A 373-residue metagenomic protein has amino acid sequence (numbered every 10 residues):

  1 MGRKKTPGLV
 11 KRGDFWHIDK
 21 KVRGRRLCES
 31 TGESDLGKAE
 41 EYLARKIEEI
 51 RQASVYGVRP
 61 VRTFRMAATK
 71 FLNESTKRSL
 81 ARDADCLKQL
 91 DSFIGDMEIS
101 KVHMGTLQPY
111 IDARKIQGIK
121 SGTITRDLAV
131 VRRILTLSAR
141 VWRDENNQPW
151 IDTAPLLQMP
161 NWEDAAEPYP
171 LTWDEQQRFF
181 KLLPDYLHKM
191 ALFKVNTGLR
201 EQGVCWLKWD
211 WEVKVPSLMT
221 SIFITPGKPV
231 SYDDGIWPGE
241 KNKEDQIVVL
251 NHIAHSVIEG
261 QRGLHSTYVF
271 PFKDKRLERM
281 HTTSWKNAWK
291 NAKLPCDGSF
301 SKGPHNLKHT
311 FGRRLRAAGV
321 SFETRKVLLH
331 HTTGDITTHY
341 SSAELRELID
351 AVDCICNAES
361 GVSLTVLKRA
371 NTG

Functional and structural regions predicted by a protein language model:
M1, S217, K228-D245, G260 (+4 more regions): C-terminal secondary-structure termini that scaffold catalytic or DNA-interacting sites
G2, R25, Q177-L183, H188 (+6 more regions): Short, basic (Lys/Arg/His-rich) helix/loop patches that form interaction surfaces in the mid-to-C-terminal regions
K4, Q89, M97-G105, P109 (+2 more regions): N-terminal DNA-binding recognition helix of tyrosine site-specific recombinases/integrases
G8-H17, L156-M159, W173-E175, K181 (+1 more regions): Conserved tyrosine-mediated DNA breakage-rejoining catalytic core shared by Y-recombinases
R12-Q108, S342, C354: N-terminal DNA-binding module of tyrosine recombinases/phage integrases
T125, A129, R140, W150-L207 (+2 more regions): Basic, Lys/Arg- and aromatic-enriched nucleic-acid-binding interface segment
P170, P229-S231, H255, F322 (+1 more regions): Catalytic-site neighborhood detector that most strongly recognizes the C-terminal catalytic loop/helix of tyrosine
W211-T220, S299-S301, V320-H339, S363-G373: Short, polar N-cap/turn motifs at the start of nucleic acid-interacting alpha helices
